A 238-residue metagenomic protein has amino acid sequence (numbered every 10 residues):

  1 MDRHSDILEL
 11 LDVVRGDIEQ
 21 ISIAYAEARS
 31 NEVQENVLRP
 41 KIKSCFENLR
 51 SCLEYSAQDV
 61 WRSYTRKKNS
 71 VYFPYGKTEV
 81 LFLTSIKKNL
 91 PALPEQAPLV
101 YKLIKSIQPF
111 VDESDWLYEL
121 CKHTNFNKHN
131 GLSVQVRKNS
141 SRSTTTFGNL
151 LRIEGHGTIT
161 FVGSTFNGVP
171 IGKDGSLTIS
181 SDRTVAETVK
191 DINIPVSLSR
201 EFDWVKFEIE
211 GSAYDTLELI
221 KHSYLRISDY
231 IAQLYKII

Functional and structural regions predicted by a protein language model:
M1-N48, E54-I238: Acidic, Ser/Thr/Gly/Pro-rich intrinsically disordered interaction regions
